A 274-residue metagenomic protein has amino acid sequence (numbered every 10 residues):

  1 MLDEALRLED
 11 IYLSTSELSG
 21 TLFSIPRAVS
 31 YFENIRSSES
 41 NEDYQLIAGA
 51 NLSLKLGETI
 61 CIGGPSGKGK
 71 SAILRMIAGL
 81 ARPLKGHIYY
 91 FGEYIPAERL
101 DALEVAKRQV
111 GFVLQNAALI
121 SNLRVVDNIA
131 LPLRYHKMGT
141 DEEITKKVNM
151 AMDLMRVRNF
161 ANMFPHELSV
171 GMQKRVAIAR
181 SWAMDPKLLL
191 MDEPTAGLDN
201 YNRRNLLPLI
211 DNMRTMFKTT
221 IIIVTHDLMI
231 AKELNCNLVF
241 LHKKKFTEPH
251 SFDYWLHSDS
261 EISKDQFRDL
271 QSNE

Functional and structural regions predicted by a protein language model:
A78: Helix-to-loop junction immediately C-terminal to a conserved catalytic motif
G86-I95: Conserved ABC transporter NBD signature motif
I95-G111, W255-S258: ABC ATPase NBD coupling module
E142-N159: Conserved ABC ATPase "signature" region
F164-L168, M172: Conserved ABC ATPase signature
D185: Conserved catalytic motifs of ABC-family nucleotide-binding domains
L189-D192: Catalytic Walker B motif of ABC-type/P-loop ATPase nucleotide-binding domains
